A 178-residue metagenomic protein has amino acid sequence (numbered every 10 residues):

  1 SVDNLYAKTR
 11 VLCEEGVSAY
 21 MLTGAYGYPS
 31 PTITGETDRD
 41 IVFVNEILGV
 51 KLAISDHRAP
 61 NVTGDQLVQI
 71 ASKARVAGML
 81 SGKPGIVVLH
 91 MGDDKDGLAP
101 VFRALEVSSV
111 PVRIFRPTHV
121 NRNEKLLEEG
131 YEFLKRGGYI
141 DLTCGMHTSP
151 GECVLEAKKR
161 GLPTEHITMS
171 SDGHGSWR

Functional and structural regions predicted by a protein language model:
S1-G78, G82, M91, P100-R103: Active-site loop-helix segments enriched in His/Asp/Glu that coordinate and activate a nucleophilic water at divalent
R58-A59, Q66, S72-W177: Active-site core of metal-dependent hydrolases
